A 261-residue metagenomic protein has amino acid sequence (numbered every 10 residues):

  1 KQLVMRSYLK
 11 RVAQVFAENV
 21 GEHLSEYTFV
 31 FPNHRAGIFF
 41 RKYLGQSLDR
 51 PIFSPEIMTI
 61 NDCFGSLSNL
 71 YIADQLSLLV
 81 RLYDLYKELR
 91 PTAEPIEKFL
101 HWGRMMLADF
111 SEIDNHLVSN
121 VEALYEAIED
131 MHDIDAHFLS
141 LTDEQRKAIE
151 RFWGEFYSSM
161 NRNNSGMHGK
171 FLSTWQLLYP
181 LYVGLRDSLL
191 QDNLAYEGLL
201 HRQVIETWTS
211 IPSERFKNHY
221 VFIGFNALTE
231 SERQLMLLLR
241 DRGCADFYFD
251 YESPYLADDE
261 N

Functional and structural regions predicted by a protein language model:
K1-F16: N- or domain-start disorder-to-order transition segments that initiate the globular core
Q14-V15, E22, F39: Terminal, non-globular segments
H23-A36, D250: Conserved RecA-like ASCE P-loop NTPase motor core of nucleic-acid helicases/translocases
L24-Y27, I52-P55, F216-N218, R242-A245: Short glycine-/polar-rich loops that comprise or flank the Walker A/P-loop and associated switch/sensor motifs
V30-F31, I57-M58, V221-F222: Short hydrophobic beta-strand that contains or immediately precedes a catalytic carboxylate
H34-R215, E230, E252, A257: Basic/charged alpha-beta structural segments of nucleotide/phosphate-handling enzymes
F216-L228: Conserved P-loop NTPase "ATPase switch" module shared by AAA+ and STAND
E232-N261: Conserved RecA-like helicase ATPase core segment that couples NTP binding/hydrolysis to strand translocation
